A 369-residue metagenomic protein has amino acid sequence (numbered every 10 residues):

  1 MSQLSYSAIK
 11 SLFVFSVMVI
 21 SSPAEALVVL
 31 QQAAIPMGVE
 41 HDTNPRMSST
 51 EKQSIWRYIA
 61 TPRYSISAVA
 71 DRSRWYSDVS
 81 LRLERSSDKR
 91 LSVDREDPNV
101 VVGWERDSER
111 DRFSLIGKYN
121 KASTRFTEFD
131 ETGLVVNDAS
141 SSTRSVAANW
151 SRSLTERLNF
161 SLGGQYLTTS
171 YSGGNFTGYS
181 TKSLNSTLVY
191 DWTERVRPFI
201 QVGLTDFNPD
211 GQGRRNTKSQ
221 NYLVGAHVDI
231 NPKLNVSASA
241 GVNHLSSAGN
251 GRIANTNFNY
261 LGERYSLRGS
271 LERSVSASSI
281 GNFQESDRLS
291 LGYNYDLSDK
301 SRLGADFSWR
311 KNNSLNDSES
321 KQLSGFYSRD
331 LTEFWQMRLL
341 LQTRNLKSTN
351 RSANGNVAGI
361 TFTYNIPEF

Functional and structural regions predicted by a protein language model:
M1-L30, P367-F369: Cleavable N-terminal export/targeting peptides
A26-F369: Gram-negative and organellar
